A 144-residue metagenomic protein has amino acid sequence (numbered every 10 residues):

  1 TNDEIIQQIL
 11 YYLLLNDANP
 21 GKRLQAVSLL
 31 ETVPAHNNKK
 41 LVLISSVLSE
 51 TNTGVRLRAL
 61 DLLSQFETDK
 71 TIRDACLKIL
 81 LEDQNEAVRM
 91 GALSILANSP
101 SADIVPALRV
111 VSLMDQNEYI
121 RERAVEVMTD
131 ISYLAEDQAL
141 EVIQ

Functional and structural regions predicted by a protein language model:
T1-D3, Y12-L13, G21-A35, S45-S46 (+3 more regions): Structural detector for internal amphipathic alpha-helices that build alpha-solenoid repeat scaffolds
D3-L14, H36-V47, D69-L80, S101-L113 (+1 more regions): Amphipathic alpha-helical scaffolding segments comprising HEAT/armadillo-like alpha-solenoid repeats
A18-N19, T51-N52, Q84-N85, Q116-N117: Short inter-helical turns and helix N-cap capping residues of alpha-solenoid HEAT/ARM repeat scaffolds
